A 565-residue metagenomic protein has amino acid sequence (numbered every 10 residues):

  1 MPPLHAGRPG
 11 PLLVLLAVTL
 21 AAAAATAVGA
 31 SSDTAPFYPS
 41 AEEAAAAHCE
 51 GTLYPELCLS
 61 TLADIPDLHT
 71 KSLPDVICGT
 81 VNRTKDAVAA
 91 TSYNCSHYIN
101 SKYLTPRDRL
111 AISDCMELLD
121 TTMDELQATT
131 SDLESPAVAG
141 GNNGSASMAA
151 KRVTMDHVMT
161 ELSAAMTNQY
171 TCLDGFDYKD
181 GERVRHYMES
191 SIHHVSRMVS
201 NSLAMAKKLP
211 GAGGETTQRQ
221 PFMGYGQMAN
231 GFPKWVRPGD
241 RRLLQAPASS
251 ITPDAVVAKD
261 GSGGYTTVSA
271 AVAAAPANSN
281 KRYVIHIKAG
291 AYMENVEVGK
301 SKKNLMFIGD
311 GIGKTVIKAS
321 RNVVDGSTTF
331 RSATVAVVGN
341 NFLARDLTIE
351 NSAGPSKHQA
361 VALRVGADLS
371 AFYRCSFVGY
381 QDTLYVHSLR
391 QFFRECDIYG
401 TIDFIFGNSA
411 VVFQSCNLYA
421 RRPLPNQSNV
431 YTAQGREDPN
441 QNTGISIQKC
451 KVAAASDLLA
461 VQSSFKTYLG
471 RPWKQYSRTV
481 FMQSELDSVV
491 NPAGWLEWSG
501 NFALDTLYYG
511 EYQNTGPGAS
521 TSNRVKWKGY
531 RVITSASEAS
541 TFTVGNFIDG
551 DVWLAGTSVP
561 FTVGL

Functional and structural regions predicted by a protein language model:
P2-A6, A30-E42, Y178-H193, V199-L565: Sequence-level preference for short, compositionally simple segments enriched in small aliphatic or small polar residues
R8-A27: Cleavable N-terminal signal peptides of Sec/SRP-targeted secreted and luminal proteins
P9-P11, L62, D67, G141-N142 (+1 more regions): Flavin-dependent oxidoreductase catalytic core characteristic of acyl-CoA dehydrogenase/oxidase-like enzymes
A27-P106: Extracellular secretory-pathway ectodomains and N-terminal mature segments of eukaryotic proteins
H48-E50, L57-L59, T171-L173, N417 (+1 more regions): Sequence contexts marking disulfide-bonded cysteines in secreted/extracellular proteins
Y54, T61, A87-N94, L118-D132 (+7 more regions): Amphipathic, well-ordered alpha-helical segments in soluble domains
T70-L162, M166-Q169: Extended, amphipathic alpha-helical segments that serve as helical scaffolds
H157, L162, M166-K179, V195 (+1 more regions): Alpha-helical bundle protein-protein interaction modules that mediate dimerization/oligomerization and scaffolding
